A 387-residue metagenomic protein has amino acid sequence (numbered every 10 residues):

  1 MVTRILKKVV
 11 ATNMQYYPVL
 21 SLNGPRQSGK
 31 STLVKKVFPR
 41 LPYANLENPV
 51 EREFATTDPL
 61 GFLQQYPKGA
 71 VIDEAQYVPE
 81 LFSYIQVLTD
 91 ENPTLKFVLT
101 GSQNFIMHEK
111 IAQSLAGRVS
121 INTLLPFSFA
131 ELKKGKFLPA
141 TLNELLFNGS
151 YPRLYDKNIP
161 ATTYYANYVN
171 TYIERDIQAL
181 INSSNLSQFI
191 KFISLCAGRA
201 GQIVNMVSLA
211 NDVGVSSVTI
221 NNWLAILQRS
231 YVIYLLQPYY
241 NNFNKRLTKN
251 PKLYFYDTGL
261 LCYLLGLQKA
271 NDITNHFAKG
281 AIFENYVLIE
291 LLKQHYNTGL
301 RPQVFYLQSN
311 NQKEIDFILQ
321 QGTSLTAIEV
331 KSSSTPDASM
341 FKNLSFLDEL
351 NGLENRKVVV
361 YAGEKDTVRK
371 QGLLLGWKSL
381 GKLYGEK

Functional and structural regions predicted by a protein language model:
M1-N13: Pre-Walker A adenine-sensing motif
T12, L41, L319-A327: Active-site beta-strand-loop-beta-strand hairpin of nuclease catalytic cores that positions key catalytic residues
L22: Hydrophobic anchor at the beta1->P-loop junction of P-loop NTPases
K30: Conserved lysine of the Walker
T56-V98: Conserved nucleotide-sensing/catalytic segment adjacent to the nucleotide-binding pocket in NTP-handling enzymes
F105-V119: Short regulatory helix/loop adjacent to the ATP-binding pocket of P-loop NTPases
I159-L325: Accessory nucleic acid-recognition modules appended to NTPase machines
G363-K387: Domain-level recognition of nuclease-like catalytic cores that cleave nucleotide substrates
